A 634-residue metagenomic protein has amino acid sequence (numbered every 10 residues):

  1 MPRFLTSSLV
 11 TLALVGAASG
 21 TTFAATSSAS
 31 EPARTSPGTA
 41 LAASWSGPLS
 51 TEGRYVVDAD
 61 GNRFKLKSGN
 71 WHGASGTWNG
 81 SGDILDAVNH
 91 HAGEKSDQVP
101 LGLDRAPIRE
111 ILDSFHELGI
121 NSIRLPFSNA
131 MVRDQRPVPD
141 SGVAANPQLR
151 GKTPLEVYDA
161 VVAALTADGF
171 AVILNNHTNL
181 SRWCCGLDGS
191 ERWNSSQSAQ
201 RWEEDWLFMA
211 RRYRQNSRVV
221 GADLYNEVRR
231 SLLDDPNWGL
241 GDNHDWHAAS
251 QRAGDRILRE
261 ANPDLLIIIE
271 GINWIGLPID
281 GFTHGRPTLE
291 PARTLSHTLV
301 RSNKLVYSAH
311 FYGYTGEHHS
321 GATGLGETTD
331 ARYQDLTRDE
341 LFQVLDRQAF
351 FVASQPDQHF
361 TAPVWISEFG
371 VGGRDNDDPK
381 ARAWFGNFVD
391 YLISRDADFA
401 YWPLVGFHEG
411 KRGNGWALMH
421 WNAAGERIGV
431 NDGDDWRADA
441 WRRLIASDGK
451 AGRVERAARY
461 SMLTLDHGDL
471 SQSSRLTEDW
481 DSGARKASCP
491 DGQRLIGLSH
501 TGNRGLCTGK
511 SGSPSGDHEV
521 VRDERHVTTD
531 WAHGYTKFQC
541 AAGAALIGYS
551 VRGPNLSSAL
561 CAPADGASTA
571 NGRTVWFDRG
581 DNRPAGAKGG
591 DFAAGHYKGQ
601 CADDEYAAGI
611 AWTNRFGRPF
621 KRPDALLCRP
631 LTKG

Functional and structural regions predicted by a protein language model:
M1-S30: Secretory targeting and sorting signals
R34-S122: N-terminal carbohydrate-binding accessory modules
N70-G76, S122, S128-V132, T178-R182 (+5 more regions): Solvent-exposed loop/turn segments at secondary-structure junctions within structured extracellular/periplasmic domains
S81-A87, A92, N129-P154, R182-Q197 (+4 more regions): Surface-exposed, active-site-proximal loop segments in enzymatic domains
A92-P100, D104, N194-S196, Q200-G221 (+1 more regions): Extracellular glycoside hydrolase catalytic/binding regions
K95-I123, R133, P139-G221, A249-I257: An active-site-proximal structural segment forming one wall of the substrate-binding cleft that immediately precedes
N376-T464: Aromatic-rich peripheral "rim/lid" segments of glycoside hydrolase catalytic domains that contact and position glycan
M462-G634: Lectin-type carbohydrate-recognition ectodomains
